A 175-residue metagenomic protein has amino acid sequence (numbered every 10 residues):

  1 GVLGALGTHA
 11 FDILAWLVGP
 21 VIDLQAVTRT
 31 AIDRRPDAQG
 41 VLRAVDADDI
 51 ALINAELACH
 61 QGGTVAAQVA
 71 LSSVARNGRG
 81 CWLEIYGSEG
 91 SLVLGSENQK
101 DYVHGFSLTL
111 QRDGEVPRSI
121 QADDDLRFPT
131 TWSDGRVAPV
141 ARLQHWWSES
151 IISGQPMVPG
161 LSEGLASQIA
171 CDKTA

Functional and structural regions predicted by a protein language model:
G1: Helix-loop-beta segment of a Rossmann-like dinucleotide-binding subdomain
A5, H9-H104, A141-G154, D172: Contiguous beta-strand/loop segments that form the cofactor/metal-binding neighborhood of enzyme cores
R76-R79, L83, R112-A175: C-terminal helical cap and adjacent loop that interface with cofactors, partners, or active-site loops
V93-D124: Mobile, glycine-enriched helix-loop/loop "lid" segments at the mouths of ligand-binding/catalytic clefts that gate
